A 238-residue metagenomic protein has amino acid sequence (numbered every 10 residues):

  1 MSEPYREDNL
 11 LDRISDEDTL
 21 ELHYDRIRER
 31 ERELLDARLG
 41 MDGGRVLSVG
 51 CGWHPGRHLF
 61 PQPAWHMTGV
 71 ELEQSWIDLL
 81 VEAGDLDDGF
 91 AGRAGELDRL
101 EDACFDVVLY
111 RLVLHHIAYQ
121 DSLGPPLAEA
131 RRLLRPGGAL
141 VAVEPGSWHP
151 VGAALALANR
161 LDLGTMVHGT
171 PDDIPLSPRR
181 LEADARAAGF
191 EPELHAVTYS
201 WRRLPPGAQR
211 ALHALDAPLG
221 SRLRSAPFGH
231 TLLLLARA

Functional and structural regions predicted by a protein language model:
M1-G40: Conserved class I S-adenosyl-L-methionine
L47-S48, G52-L97: Class I SAM-dependent methyltransferase SAM/SAH-binding core
G95-V108: A short acidic, Gly/Pro-enriched loop at the edge of an enzyme's catalytic core that lines a small-molecule cofactor
V107-D121: A short SAM/SAH-binding and catalytic strip from SAM-dependent methyltransferases
G124-P136: A short glycine-rich, Lys/Arg-flanked "PGG" loop and its adjoining helix->strand segment in the class I
V141-L163: Conserved class I S-adenosyl-L-methionine
D172-G189: Short alpha-helix
E193-A238: A C-terminal cap/extension of S-adenosyl-L-methionine-dependent methyltransferases that defines the acceptor-substrate
